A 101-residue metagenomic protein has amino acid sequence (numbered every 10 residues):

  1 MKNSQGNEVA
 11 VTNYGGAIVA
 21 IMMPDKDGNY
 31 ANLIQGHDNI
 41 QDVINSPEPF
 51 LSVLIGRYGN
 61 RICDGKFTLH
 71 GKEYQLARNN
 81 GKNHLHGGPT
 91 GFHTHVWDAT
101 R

Functional and structural regions predicted by a protein language model:
K2-R101: Surface-exposed acidic/polar loop and edge beta-strand patches at domain peripheries
